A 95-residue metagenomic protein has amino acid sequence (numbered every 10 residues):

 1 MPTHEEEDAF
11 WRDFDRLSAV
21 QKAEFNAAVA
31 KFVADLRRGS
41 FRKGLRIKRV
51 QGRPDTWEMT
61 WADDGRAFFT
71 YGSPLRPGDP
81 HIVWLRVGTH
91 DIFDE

Functional and structural regions predicted by a protein language model:
M1, R12-D15, W57-E95: Enriched for short, Lys/Arg-rich terminal
M1-A30: Arg/Lys-rich, positively charged N-terminal/basic patches that mediate binding to nucleic acids
N26, V50-R53, T70, H90: General helical structural elements
K31-M59: A short, surface-exposed loop/turn module that caps and links secondary-structure elements
